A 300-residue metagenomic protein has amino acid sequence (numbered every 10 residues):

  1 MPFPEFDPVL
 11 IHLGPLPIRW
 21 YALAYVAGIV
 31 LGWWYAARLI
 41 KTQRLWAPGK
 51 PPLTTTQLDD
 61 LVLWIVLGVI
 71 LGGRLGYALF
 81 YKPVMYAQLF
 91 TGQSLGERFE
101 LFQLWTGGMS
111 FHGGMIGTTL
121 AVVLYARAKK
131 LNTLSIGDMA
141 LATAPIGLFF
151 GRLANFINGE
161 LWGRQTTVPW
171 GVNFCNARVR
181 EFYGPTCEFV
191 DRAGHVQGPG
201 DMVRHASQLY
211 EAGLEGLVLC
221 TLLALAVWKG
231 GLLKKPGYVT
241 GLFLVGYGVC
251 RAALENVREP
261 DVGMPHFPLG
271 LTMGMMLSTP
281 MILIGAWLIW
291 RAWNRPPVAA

Functional and structural regions predicted by a protein language model:
M1-A300: Hydrophobic, membrane-interfacing alpha helices
